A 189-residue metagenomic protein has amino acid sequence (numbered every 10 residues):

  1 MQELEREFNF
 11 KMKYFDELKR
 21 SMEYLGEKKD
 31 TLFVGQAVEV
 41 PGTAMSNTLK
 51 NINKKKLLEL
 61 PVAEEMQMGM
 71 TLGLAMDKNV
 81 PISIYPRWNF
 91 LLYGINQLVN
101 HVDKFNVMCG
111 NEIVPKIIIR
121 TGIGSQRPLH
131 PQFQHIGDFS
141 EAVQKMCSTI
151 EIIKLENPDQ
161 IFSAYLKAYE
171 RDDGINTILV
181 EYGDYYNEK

Functional and structural regions predicted by a protein language model:
M1-E188: Thiamine diphosphate
